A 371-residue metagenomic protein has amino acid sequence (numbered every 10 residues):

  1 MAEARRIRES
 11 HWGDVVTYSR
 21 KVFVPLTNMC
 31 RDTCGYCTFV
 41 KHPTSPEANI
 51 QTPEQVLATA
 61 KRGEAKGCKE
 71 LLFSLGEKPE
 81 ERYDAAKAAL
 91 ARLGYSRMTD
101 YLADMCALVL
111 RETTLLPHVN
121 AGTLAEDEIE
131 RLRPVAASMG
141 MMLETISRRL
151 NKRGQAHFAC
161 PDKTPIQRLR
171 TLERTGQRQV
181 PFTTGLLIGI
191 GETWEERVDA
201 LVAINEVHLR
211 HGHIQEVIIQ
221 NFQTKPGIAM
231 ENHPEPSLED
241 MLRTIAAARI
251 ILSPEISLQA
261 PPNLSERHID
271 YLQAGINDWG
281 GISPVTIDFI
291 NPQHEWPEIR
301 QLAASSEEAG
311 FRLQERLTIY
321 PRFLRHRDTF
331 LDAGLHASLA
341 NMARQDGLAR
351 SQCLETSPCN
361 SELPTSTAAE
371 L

Functional and structural regions predicted by a protein language model:
M1-A2, R6, H11, L57 (+2 more regions): Auxiliary Fe-S-binding modules of radical SAM enzymes
R5-R6, V24, A107, E130 (+1 more regions): Active-site phosphate/pyrophosphate- and oxyanion-stabilizing loops and adjacent acidic/basic residues in soluble
S10, V16-A58, K78-P79: Canonical Radical SAM [4Fe-4S] cluster-binding loop centered on the CxxxCxxC motif and its immediate flanking residues
G13, E112-T114, P134, S253 (+1 more regions): Short, well-ordered coil/turn elements that cap or connect secondary structure elements
V16-V22, L71-F73, P117-V119, M139-M141 (+5 more regions): Hydrophobic faces of well-ordered beta-strands that scaffold small-molecule active sites in alpha/beta enzyme cores
S19-V22, T44-E47, S74-G94, Q223-A229 (+2 more regions): Glycine-rich, proline-tolerant flexible connector loops at the mouths of alpha/beta enzymes
V22-V24, E77-P79, A121-A125, T145-S147 (+5 more regions): Active-site-proximal loop/turn and secondary-structure-junction residues that shape catalytic pockets, frequently
K41-L209, L371: Conserved Radical SAM active-site core
